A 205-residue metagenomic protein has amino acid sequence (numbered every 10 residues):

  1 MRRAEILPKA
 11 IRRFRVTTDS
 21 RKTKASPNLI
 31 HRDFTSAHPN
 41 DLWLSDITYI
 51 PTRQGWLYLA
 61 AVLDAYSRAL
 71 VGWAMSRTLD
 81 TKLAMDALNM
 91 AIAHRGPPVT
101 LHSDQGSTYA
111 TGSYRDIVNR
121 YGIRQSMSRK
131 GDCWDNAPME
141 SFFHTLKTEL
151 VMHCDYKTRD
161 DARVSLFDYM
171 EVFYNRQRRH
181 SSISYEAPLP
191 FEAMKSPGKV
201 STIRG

Functional and structural regions predicted by a protein language model:
M1-G205: Charged DNA-binding/catalytic regions of mobile-element recombinases
